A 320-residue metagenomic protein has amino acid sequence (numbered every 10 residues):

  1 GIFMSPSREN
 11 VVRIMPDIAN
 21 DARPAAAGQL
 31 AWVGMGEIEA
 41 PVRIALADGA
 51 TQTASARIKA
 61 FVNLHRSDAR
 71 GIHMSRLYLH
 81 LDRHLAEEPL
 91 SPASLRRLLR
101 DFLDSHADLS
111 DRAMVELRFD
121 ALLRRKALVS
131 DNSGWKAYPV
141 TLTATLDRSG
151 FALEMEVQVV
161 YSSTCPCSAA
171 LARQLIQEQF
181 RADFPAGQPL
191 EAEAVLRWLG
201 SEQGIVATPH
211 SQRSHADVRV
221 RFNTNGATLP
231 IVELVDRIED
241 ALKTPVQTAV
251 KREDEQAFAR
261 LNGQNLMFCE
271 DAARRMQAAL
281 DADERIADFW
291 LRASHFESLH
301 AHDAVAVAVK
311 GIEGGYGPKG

Functional and structural regions predicted by a protein language model:
G1-F3: Short, Lys/Arg-enriched N-terminal segments with co-localized hydrophobic residues within the first ~10-30 amino acids
S5-G320: N-terminal intrinsically disordered, cationic/polar leader segments that include organellar targeting peptides
